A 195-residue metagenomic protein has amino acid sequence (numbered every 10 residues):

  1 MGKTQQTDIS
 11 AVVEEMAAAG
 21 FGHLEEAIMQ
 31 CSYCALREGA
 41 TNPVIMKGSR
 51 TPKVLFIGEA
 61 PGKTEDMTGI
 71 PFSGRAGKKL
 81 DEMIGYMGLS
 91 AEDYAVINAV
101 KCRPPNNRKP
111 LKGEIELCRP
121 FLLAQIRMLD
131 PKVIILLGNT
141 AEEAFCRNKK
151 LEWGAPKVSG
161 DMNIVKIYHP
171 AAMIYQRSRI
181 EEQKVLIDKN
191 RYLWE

Functional and structural regions predicted by a protein language model:
M1-R75: Active-site and ligand/interface coordination hotspots across diverse enzymes and nucleic-acid-associated assemblies
G2-V12, M87, A91-E92, A99-E195: Glycine/proline-rich loop-helix segments at beta-alpha junctions forming the active-site rim of enzyme cores
A18, E25, P61, A95-N107: Short, basic/glycine-rich phosphate-binding loops at helix/coil junctions that contact nucleotide phosphates
G39-T41, S49-R50, G77, P120 (+2 more regions): Short capping/connector residues at structural and topological boundaries
R75-Y94: The first long alpha-helix at the start of the GST-like C-terminal all-alpha domain
